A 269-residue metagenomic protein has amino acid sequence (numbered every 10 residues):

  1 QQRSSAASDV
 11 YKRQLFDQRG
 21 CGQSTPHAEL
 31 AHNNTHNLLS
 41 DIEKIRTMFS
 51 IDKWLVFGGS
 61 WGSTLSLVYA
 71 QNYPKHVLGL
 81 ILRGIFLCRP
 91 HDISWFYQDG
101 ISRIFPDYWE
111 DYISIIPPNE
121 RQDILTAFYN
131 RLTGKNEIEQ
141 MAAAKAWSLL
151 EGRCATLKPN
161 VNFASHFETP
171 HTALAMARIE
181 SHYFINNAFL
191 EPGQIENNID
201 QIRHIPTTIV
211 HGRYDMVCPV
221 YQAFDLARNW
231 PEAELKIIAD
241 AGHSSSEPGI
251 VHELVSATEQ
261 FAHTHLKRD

Functional and structural regions predicted by a protein language model:
Q1-A7, Y11: Single conserved hydrophobic/aromatic residue that forms the stacking wall/gate of nucleotide- or nucleobase-binding
F16-N33, H91: Glycine-rich "HGGG/HGxG" loop immediately N-terminal to the catalytic nucleophile of the alpha/beta-hydrolase
H36-W54: Conserved acidic catalytic loop of the alpha/beta-hydrolase fold
D52-H91: Conserved hydrolase catalytic core segment
K75-F128: A catalytic-pocket lid/entrance helix-loop region that shapes and gates access to the active site across common
I202-R203, I209-H211: Short beta-strand/loop motif that positions the catalytic acidic residue of the alpha/beta-hydrolase fold
M216-Q222: Conserved alpha/beta-hydrolase "acid-adjacent" motif
A233-D269: Catalytic active-site module of serine/aspartate enzymes centered on a nucleophile-bearing elbow/loop
